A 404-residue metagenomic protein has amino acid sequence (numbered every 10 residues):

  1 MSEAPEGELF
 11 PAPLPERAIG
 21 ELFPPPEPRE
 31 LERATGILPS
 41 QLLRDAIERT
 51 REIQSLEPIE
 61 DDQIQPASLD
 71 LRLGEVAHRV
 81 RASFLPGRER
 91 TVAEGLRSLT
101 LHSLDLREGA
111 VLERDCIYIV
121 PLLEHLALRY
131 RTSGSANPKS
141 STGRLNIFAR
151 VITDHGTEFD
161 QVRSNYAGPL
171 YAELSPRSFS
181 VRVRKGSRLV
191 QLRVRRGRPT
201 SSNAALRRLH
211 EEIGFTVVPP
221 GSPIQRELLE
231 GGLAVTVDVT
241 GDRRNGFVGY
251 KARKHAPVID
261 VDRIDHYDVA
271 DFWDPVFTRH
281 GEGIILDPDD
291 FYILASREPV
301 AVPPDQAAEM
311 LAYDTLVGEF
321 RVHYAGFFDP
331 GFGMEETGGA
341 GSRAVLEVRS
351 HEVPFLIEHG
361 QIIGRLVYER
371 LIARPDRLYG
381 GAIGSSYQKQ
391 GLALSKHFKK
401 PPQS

Functional and structural regions predicted by a protein language model:
S2-S404: DUTPase catalytic domain/fold
